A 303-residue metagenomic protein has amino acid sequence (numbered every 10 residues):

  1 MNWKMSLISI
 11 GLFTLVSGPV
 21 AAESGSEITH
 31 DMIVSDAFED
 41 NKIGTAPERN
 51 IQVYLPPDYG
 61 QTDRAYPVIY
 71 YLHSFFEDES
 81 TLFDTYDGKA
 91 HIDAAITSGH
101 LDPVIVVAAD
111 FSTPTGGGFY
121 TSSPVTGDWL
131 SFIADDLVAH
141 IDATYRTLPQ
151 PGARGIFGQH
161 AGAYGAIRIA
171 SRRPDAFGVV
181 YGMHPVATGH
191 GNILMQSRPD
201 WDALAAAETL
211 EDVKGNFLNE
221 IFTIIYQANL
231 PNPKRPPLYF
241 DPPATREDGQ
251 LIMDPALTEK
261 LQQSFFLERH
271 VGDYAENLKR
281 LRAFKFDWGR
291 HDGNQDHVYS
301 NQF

Functional and structural regions predicted by a protein language model:
M1, G18-E23: Basic/polar N-terminal segments that are highly enriched at the extreme N-terminus, encompassing both cleavable
M1-I8: Bacterial N-terminal signal peptides that target proteins for export
I8-S17: Bacterial N-terminal signal peptides
A22-F303: Non-catalytic cap/lid and distal C-terminal segments of serine-dependent acyl enzymes
